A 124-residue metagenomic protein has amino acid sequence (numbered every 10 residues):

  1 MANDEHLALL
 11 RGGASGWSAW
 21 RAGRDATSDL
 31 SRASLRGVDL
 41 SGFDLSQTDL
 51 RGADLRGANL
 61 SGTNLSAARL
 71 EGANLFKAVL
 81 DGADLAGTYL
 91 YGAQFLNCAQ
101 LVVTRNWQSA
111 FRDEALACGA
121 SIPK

Functional and structural regions predicted by a protein language model:
D4-A8, G12-K124: Tandem repeat scaffolds
